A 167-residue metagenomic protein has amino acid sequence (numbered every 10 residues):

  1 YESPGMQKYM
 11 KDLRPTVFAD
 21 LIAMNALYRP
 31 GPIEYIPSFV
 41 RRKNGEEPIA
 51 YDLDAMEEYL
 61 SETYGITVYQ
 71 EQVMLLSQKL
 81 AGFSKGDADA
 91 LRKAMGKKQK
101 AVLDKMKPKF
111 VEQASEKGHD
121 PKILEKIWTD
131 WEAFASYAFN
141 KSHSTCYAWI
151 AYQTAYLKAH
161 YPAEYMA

Functional and structural regions predicted by a protein language model:
Y1-A167: Noncatalytic, beta-rich nucleic-acid-contacting surfaces in large DNA/RNA-processing enzymes
